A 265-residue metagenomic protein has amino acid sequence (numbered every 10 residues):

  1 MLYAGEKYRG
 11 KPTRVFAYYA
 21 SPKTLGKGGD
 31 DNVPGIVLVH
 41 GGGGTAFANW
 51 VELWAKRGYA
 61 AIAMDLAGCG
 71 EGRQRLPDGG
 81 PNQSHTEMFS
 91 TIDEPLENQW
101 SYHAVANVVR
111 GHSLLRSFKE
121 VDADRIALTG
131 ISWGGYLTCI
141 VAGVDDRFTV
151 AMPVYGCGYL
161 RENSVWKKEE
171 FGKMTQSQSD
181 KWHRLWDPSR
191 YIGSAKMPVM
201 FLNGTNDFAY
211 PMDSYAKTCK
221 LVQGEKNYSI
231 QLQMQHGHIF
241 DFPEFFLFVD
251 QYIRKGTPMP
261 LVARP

Functional and structural regions predicted by a protein language model:
M1-D31, P265: N-terminal cap/lid segment of alpha/beta-hydrolase-fold proteins
F16-Y19, G28-G41, V51-E52, A61: Short beta-strand element of the alpha/beta-hydrolase
K27-N32, T86-I131, F148: Gly/Ser-rich "nucleophile elbow"/oxyanion-hole loop immediately N-terminal to the catalytic nucleophile in hydrolases
A46-A48, E52-A106, C157-E170: Cap/lid segment of the alpha/beta-hydrolase catalytic domain
R57, V109-M174: Primarily recognizes the serine-hydrolase "nucleophile elbow" in alpha/beta-hydrolase and SGNH/GDSL folds
A195, F201-N203: Short beta-strand/loop motif that positions the catalytic acidic residue of the alpha/beta-hydrolase fold
V222-G237: Catalytic histidine neighborhood in serine/cysteine hydrolases with alpha/beta-hydrolase-type architecture
L247-P265: Surface beta-strand/loop "capping" patches
